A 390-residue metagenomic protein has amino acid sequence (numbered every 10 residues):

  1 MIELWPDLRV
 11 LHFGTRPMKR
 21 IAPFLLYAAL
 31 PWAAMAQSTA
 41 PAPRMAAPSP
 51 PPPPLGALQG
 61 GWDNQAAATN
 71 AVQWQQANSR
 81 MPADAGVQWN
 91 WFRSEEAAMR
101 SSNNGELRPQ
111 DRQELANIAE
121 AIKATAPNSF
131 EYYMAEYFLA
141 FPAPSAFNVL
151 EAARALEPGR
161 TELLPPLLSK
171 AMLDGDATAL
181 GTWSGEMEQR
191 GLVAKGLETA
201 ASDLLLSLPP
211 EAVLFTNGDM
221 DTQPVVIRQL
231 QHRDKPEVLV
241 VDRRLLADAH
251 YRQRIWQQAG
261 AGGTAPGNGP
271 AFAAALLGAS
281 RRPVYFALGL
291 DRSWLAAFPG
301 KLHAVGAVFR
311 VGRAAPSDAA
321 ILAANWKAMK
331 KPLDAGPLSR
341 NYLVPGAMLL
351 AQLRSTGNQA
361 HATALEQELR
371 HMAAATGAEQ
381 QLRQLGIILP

Functional and structural regions predicted by a protein language model:
R16-I21: Positively charged n-region of N-terminal signal peptides that target proteins for export
F24-A33: Bacterial N-terminal signal peptides
Q37-P210, R228-P390: ER/secretory pathway lumenal C-terminal domains and tails of membrane proteins involved in glycoprotein biogenesis
F215-D219, R243: Short His-Asn-centered micro-motif
T222-V225: Short, well-ordered alpha-helical microsegments
